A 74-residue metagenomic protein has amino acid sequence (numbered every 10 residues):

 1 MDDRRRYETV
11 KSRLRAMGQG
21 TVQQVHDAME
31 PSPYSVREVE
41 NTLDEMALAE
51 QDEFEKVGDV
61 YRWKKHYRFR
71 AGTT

Functional and structural regions predicted by a protein language model:
D3-K11: Short, leucine-enriched amphipathic alpha-helices that occur as contiguous helical runs
R5, Y34, N41-T74: Charged low-complexity interaction tracts in eukaryotic proteins
T9, Q24, N41: Short Gly/charged-rich anion-binding patches and loops
L14-Q24: Short capping segments at the starts of secondary-structure elements
H26-V36: Short helix-coil junctions and helix-kink-helix linkers
